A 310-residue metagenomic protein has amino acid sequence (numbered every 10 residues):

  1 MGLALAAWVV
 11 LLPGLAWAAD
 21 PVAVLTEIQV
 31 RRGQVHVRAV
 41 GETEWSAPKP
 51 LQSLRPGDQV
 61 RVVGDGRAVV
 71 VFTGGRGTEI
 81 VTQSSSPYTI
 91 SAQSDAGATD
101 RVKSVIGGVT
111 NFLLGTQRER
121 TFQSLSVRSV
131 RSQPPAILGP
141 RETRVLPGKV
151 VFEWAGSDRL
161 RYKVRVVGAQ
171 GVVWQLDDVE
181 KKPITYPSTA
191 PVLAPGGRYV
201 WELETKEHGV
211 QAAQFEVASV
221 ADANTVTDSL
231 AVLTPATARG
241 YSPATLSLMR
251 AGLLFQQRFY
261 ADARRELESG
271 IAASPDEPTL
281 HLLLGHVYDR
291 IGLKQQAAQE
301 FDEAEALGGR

Functional and structural regions predicted by a protein language model:
A19-E42, P56, R61-G77, Q83-R120: Glycine- and acidic-residue-biased ligand/ion/polar-headgroup-sensing regions
N111-G240: Long, contiguous interaction/recruitment modules in multidomain scaffold/adaptor proteins
